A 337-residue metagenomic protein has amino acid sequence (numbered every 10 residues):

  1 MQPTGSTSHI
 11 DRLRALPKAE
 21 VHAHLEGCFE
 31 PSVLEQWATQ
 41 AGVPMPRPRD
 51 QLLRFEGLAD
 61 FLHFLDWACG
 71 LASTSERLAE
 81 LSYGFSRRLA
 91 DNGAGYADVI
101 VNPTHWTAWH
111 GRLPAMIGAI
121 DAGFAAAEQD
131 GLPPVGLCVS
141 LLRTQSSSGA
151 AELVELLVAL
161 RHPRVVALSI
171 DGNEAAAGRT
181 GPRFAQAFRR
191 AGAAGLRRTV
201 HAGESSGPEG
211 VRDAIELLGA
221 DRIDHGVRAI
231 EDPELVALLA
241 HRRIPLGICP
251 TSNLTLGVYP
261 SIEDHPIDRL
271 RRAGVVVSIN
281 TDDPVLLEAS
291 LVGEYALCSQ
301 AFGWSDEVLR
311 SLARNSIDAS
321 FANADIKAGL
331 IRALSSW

Functional and structural regions predicted by a protein language model:
M1-L196, S205-G210, L217, D221-R222 (+2 more regions): Metal-cofactor-binding active-site regions of metalloenzymes
